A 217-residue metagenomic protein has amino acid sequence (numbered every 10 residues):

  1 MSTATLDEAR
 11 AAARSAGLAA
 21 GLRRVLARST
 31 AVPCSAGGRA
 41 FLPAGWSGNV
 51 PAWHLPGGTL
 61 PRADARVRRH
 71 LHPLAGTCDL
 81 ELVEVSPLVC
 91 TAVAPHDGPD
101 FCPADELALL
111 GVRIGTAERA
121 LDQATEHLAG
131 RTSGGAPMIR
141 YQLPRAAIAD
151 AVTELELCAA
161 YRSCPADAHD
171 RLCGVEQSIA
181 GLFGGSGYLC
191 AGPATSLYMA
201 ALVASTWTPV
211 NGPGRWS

Functional and structural regions predicted by a protein language model:
M1-G38, V50, P87, F183-S217: Glycine-rich phosphate/cofactor-binding loops in nucleotide/flavin-utilizing enzymes
T5, D97-P99, D170, E176: Short, well-ordered helical secondary-structure segments
V32, F41, S47-A52, P56-T153: Glycine-rich beta->alpha junctions and the first turn(s) of the following alpha-helix
A136, V152-A191: C-terminal helix-coil-helix/basic helical segment that borders enzyme active sites and/or dimer interfaces and provides
R140, P144-A147, A168-R171, A194: Short, conserved alpha-helical segments within structured domains
A149-C158, S205-V210: Short, charged low-complexity intrinsically disordered segments located at boundaries of structured domains
